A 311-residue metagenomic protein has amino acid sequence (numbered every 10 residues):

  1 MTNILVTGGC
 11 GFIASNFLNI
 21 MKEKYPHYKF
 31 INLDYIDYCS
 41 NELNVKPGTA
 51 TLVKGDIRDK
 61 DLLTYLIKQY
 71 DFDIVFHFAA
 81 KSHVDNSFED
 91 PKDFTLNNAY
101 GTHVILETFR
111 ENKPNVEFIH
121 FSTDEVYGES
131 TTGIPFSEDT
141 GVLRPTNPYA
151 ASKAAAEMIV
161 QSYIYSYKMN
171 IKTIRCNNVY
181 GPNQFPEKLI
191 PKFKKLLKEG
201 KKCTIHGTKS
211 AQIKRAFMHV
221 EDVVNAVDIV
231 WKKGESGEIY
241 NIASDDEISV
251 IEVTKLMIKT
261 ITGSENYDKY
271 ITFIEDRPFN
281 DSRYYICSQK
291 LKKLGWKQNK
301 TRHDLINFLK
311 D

Functional and structural regions predicted by a protein language model:
M1-V179: N-terminal Rossmann-like NAD(P)+-binding domain of SDR-like oxidoreductases, especially those catalyzing
C10, S130-P135, M158-W231, T254-T260: NAD(P)-dependent short-chain dehydrogenase/reductase
I13, L62, F94, S152 (+3 more regions): Hydrophobic alpha-helical packing elements
N19, L197-D311: C-terminal substrate-binding subdomain of Rossmann-fold SDR/epimerase-dehydratase oxidoreductases
N41, V84, T132, E138 (+6 more regions): Glycine-rich, flexible loop/turn motifs
R58, E89, N97-Y100, N147 (+7 more regions): Residue-level signal for the nucleotide or nucleotide-sugar donor/cofactor binding architecture
F88, N170-T173, E187, I251 (+2 more regions): Non-catalytic, surface-exposed connector residues within folded enzymatic/regulatory domains
I105, V160, F193, L291-K292: Structural element of the ATP-grasp superfamily
